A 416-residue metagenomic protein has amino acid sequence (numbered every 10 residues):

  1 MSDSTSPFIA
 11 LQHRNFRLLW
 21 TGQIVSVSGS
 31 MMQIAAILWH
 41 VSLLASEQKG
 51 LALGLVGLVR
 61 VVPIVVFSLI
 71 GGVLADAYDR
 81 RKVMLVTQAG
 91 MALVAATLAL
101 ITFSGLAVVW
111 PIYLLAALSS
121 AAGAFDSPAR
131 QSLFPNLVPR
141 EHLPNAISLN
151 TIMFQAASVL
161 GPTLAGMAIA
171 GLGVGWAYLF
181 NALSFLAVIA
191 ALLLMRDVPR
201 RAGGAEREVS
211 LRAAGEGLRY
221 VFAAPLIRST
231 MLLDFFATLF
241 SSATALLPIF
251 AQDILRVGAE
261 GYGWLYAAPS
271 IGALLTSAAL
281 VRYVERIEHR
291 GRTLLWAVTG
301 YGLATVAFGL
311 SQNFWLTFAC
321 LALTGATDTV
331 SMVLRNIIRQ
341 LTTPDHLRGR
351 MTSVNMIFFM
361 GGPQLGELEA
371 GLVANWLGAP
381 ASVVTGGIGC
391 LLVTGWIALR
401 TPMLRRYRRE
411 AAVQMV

Functional and structural regions predicted by a protein language model:
M1-V416: Alpha-helical transmembrane-bundle signature of multi-pass membrane transport and export proteins
